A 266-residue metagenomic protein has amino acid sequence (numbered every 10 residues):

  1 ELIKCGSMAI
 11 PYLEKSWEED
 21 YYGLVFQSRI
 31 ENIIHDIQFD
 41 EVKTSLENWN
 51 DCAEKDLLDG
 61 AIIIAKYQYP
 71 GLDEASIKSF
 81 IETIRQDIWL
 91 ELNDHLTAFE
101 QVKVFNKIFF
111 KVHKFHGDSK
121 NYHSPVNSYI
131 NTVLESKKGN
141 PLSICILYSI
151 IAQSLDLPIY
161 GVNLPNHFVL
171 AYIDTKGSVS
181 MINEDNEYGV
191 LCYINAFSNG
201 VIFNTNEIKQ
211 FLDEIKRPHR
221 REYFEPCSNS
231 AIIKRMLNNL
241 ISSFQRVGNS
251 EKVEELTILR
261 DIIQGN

Functional and structural regions predicted by a protein language model:
E1-N266: A structural boundary/capping signal
